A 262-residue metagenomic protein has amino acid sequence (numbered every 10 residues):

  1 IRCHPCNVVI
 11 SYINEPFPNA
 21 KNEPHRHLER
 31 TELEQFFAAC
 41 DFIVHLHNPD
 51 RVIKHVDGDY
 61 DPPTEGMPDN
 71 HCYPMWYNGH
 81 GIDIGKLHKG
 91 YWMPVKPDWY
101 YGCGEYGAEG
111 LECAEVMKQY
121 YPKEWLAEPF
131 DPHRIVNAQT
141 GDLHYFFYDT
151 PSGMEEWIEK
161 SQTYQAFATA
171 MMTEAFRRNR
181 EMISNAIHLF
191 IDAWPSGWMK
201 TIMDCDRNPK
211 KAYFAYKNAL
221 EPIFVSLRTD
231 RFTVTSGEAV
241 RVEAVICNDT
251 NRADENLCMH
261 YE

Functional and structural regions predicted by a protein language model:
R2-A127, E181: Active-site region of glycoside hydrolase catalytic domains
F42-H45, I84-E262: Substrate-binding clefts and catalytic carboxylate motifs of secreted carbohydrate-active enzymes
